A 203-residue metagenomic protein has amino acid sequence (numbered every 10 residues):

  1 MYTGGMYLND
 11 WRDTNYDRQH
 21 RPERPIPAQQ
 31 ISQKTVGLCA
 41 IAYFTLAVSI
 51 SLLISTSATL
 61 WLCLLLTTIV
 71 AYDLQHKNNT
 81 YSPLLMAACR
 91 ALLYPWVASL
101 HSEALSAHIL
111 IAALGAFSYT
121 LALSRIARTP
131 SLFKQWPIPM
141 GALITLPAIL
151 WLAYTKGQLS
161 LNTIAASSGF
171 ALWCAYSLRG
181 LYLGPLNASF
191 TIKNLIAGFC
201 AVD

Functional and structural regions predicted by a protein language model:
M1-A28, T35, K77, L123-K134: Acidic (Asp/Glu-rich) catalytic motifs at the cytosolic membrane interface
M1-N9, L65-D73, A116, T120 (+1 more regions): Alpha-helical transmembrane segments of multi-pass membrane proteins
T14-I69, A87, L93, I109-L114 (+2 more regions): Multi-pass membrane catalytic core of lipid/isoprenoid biosynthesis enzymes
I26-V36, L53-A58, H76-P83, S131-P137 (+1 more regions): Short, amphipathic, aromatic/basic-enriched membrane-interface segments that mark the entry/exit of transmembrane
V48-L52, L74, A175: Membrane-embedded alpha-helical segments of multi-pass transporters/permeases
L53-I54, L74-Q75, S99-L100, T155: Helix-loop junctions at the membrane-solvent interface of multi-pass transporters, primarily the C-terminal
A91-D203: C-terminal membrane-associated helical module and adjoining short loops/tails
